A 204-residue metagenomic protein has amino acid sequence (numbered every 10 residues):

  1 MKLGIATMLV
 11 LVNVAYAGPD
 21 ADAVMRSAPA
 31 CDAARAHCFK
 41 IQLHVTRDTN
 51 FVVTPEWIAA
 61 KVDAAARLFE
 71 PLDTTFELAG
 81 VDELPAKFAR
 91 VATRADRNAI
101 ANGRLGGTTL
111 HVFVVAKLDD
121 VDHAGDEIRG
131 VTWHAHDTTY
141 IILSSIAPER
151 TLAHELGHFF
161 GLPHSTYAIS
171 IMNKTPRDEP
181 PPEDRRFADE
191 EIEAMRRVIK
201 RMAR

Functional and structural regions predicted by a protein language model:
M1-M8: Sec-dependent signal peptide recognition, specifically the positively charged N-region followed immediately by
M8-A17: Hydrophobic h-region of N-terminal signal peptides that target proteins for export in Gram-negative bacteria
V12, P85, D119-V121, I169 (+1 more regions): A broad, structure-centric signal for solvent-exposed, well-ordered loop/edge residues that line or flank functional
G18-T109, V114-D119, K200-A203: Propeptide-to-catalytic entry region of secreted or membrane-anchored zinc metalloproteases
M25-P29, I141-R204: The catalytic-center signature of Zn2+-dependent metalloproteases
K40-Q42, H111, Y140-I142, S170-I171: Generic structural signal for residues positioned in beta-strands
V52-A60, H123-W133, P181-E193: Short, polar loop/linker segments at the starts of domains and inter-domain junctions
A101-H164, P176-P180: Active-site-proximal segment of zinc-dependent metalloprotease catalytic domains
